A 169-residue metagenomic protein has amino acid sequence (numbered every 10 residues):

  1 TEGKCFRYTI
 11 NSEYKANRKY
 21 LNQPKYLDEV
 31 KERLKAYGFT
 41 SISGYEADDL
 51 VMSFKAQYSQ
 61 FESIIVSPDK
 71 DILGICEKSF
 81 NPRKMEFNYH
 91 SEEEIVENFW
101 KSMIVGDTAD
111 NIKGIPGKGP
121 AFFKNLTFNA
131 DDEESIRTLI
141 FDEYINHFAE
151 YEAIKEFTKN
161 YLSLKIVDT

Functional and structural regions predicted by a protein language model:
T1-N11: Non-catalytic, usually N-terminal nucleic-acid engagement modules in DNA/RNA processing proteins
A16-T169: Extended two-metal-dependent nuclease catalytic cores across DNA- and RNA-processing enzymes
